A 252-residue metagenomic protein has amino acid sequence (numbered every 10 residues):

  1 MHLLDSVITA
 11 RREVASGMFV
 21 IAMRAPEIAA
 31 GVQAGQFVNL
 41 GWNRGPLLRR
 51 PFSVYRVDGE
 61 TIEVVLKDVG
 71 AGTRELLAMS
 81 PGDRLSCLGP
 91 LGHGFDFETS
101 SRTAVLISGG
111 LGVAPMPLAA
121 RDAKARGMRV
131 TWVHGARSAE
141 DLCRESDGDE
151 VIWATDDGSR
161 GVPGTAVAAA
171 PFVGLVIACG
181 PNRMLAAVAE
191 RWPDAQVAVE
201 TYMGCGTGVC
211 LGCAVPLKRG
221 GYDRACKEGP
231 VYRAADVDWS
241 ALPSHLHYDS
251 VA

Functional and structural regions predicted by a protein language model:
H2-D83: Ferredoxin-reductase
A10, R56, W153-T155, V197-V199 (+1 more regions): Structural signal for conserved beta-strand scaffold positions within catalytic alpha/beta enzyme cores
A25, D156, E228: Active-site donor-binding loop signature of nucleotide-sugar glycosyltransferases
A71-C205: FNR/FR-type flavoprotein reductase catalytic core
P115, R183, T201-V231: Local cysteine-cluster metal-coordination motifs and their immediate loop/turn environment, predominantly Fe-S cluster
P216, G220-A252: Short Fe-S-cluster ligation motifs
